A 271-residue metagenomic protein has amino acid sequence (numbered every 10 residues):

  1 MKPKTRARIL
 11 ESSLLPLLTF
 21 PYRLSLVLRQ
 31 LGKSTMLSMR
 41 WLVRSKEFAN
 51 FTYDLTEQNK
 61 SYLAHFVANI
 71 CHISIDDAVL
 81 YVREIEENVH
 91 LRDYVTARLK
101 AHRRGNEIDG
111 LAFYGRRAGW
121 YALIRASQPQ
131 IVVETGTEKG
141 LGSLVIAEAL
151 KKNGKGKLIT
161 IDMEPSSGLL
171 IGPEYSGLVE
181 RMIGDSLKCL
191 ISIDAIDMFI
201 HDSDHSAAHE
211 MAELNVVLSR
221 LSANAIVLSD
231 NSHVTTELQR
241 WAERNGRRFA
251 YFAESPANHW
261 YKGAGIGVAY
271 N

Functional and structural regions predicted by a protein language model:
M1-D77: Membrane-proximal basic amphipathic "stem/tether" segments
R6, I108-N271: S-adenosylmethionine/decaboxylated-SAM
S13, L63-F66, L91-H102, L190 (+2 more regions): Generic hydrophobic, helix-prone segments enriched in Leu/Val/Ile
M39-W41, Y53-E57, D93-R98, N106 (+2 more regions): Short amphipathic alpha-helical segments, especially helix-boundary/capping motifs
A49, V67, G105-N106, E180 (+1 more regions): A generic, residue-level signal for flexible/boundary positions that often mark functional hotspots
T56, E87-N88, S206: Intrinsic-disorder/low-complexity, polar/charged segments
K60, H72-Y114, R125-S127: Class I SAM-dependent transferase core
F66-I70, Y81-I85, R98, C189 (+1 more regions): Residues that form generic nucleotide/phosphate-binding pockets
